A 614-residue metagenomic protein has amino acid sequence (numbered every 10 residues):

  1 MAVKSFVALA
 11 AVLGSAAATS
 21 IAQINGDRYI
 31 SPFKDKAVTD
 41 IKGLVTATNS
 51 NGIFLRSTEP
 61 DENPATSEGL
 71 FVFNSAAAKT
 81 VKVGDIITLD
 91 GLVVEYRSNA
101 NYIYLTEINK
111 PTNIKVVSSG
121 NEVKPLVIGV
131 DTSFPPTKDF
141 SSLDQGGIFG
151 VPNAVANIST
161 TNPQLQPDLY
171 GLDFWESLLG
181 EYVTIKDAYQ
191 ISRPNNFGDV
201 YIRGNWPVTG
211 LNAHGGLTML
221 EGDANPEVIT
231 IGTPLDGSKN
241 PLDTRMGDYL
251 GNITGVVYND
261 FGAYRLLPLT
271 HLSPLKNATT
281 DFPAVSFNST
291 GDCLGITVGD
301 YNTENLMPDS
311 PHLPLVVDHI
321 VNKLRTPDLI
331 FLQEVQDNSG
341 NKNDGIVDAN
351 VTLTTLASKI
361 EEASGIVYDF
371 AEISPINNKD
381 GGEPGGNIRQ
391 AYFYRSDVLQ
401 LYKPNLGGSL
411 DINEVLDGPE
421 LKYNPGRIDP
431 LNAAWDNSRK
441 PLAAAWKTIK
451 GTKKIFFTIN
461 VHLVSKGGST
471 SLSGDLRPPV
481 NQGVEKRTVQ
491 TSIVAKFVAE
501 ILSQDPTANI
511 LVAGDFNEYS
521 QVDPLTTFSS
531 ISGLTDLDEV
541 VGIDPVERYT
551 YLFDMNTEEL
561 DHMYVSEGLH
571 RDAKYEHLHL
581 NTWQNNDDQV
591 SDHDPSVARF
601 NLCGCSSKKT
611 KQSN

Functional and structural regions predicted by a protein language model:
M1-A18, N614: Fungal secretory targeting signals
K4-A11, P125-I128, A156, G408-L410 (+2 more regions): Hydrophobic transmembrane signal anchors and adjacent membrane-proximal interface regions, especially in viral
A17-T297, Y301, N305-T326, E420-A433 (+3 more regions): Extended non-catalytic accessory segments flanking core domains
D236-G237, G262, P268-S607: Divalent cation-coordinating acidic motifs and surrounding scaffolds that mediate Ca2+/Mg2+/Mn2+/Zn2+-dependent binding
S607-S613: Ser/Thr/Gly/Pro-rich low-complexity, disordered linker/stalk segments of secreted and cell-surface proteins
